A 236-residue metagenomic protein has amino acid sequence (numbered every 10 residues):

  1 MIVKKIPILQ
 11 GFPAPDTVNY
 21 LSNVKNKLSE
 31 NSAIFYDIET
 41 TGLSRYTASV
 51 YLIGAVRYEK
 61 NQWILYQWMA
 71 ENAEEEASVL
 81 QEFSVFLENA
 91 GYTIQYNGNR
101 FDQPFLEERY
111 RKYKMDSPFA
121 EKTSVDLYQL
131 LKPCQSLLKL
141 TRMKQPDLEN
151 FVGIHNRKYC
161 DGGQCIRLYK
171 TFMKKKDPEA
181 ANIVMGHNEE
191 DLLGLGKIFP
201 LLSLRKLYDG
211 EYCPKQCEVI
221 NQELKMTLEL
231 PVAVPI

Functional and structural regions predicted by a protein language model:
M1-N31: N-terminal accessory regions of nucleic-acid-interacting proteins
K25-L28, L43-Y46, F83-N89: Short, charge-rich binding segments
S32-T41, N188: Two-metal-ion RNase H-like nuclease active-site motif
D37-E39, D102, D126, D191: Acidic active-site catalytic centers that drive phospho-/nucleotidyl reactions and related ester hydrolyses
T40, S44-E59, W63-A70: RNase H-like nuclease fold core
W63-T141: Conserved DEDDh/DEDDy metal-dependent 3′-5′ exonuclease domain
K139, K144-G210: Acidic, Mg2+-coordinating catalytic module of metal-dependent nucleases/exonucleases that use a two-metal-ion mechanism
D209-I236: Polyanion-binding interface signature
